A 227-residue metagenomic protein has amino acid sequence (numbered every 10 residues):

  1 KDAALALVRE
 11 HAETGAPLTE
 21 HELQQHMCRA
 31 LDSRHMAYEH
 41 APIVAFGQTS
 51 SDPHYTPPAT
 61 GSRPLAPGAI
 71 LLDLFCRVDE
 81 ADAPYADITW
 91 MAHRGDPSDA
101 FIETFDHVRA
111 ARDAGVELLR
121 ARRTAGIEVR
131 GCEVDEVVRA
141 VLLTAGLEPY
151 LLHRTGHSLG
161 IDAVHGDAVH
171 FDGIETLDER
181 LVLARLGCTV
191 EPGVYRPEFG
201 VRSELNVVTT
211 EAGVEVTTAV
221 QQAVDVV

Functional and structural regions predicted by a protein language model:
K1-V227: Active-site neighborhoods and metal-handling regions in enzymes and metal-associated proteins
